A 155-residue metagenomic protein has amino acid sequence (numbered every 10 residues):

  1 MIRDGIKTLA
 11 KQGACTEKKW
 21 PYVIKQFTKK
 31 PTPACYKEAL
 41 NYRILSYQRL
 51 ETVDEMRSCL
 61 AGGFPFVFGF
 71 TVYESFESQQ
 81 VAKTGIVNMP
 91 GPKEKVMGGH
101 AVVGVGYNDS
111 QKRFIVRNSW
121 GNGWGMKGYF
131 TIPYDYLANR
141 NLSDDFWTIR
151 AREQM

Functional and structural regions predicted by a protein language model:
M1-M155: Predominantly the structural core of cysteine protease catalytic domains
